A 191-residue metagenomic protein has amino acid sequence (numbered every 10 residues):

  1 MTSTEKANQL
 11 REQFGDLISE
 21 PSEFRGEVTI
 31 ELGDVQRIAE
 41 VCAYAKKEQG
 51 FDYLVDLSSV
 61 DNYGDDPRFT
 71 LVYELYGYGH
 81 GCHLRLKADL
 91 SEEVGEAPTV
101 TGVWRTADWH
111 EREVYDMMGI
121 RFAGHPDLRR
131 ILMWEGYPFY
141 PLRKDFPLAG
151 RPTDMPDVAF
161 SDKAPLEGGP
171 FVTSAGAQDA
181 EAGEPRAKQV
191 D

Functional and structural regions predicted by a protein language model:
M1-D191: Terminal low-complexity/charged segments
